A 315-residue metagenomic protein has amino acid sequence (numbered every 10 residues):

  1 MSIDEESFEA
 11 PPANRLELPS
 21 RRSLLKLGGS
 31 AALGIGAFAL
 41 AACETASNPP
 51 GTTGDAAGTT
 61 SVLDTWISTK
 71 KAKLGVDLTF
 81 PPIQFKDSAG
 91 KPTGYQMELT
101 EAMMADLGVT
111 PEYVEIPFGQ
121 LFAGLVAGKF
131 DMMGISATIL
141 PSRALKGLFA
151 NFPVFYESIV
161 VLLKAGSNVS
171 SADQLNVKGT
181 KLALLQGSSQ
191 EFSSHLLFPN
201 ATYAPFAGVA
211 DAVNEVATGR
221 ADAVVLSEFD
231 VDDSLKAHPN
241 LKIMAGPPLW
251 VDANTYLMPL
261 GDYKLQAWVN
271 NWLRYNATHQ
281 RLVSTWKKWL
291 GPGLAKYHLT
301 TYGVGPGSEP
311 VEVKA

Functional and structural regions predicted by a protein language model:
M1-S20, A31-F38: N-terminal secretory signal peptides
S30, S189-Y203, I243, R274-A315: Ligand-binding clefts/hinges and TM-proximal coupling segments of bilobed small-molecule sensing domains
D55-A137: Extracytoplasmic small-molecule ligand-binding "clamshell" domains of the periplasmic binding protein/Venus flytrap
L78, V154-G166, D232-L273, G293-K314: Periplasmic-binding protein-like
M97-D106, S167, D173, S188 (+1 more regions): Extended ligand-binding regions for polar small-molecule ligands
T110-Q174: Acidic, polar ligand-binding/catalytic clefts
Y113-A123, A204-N214, T218: Short helix-initiation/N-cap motifs at beta->coil->alpha
A137-L145, H195, A217-T218, D222-V251: A ligand-binding cleft/hinge motif common to bilobed small-molecule-binding domains
